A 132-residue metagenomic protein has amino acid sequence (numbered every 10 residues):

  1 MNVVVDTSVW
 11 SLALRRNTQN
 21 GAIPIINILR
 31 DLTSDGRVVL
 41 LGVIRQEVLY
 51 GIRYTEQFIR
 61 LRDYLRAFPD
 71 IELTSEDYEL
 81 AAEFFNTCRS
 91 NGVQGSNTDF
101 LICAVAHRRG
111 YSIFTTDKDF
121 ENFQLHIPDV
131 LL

Functional and structural regions predicted by a protein language model:
M1-L40, Y50-D63: Short, well-structured N-terminal submotif of metal-dependent ribonuclease cores
D6-T7, V48, A81, A106: Generic structural signal for small/hydrophobic residues in well-ordered secondary structure, especially within
W10, R45-V48, F120-E121: A generic structural signal for short hydrophobic patches within well-formed alpha-helices
R30, C103, H107-L132: Acidic, PIN/NYN-like endoribonuclease modules and their adjacent C-terminal/linker elements
S34-G36, Y64-F68, N91, R109 (+1 more regions): Structured helix-beta-strand junction loops
T55-I59, C88-R89, V130-L132: Short, hinge-like loop/turn segments at secondary-structure boundaries
P69-T116: Active-site neighborhoods of divalent-metal-dependent phosphate/nucleic-acid chemistry enzymes
